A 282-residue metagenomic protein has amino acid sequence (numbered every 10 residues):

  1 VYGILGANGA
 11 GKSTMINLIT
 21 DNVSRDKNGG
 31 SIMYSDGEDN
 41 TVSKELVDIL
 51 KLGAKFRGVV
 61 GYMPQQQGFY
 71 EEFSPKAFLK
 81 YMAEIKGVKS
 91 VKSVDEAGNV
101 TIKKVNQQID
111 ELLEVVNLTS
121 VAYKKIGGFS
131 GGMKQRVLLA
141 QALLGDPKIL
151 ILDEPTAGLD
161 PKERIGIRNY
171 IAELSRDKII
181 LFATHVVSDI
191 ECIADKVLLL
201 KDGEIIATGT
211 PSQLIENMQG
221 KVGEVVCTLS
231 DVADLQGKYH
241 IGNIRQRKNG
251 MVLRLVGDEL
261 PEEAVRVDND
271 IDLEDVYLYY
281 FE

Functional and structural regions predicted by a protein language model:
A7-G11: Walker A (P-loop) phosphate-binding loop of ABC-type ATPase nucleotide-binding domains
T20: Helix-to-loop junction immediately C-terminal to a conserved catalytic motif
S31-K55: ABC ATPase NBD Q-loop/coupling interface
K80, E84-V121: Conserved ABC ATPase "signature" region
L139: Hydrophobic anchor residue at the start of the ABC signature
L150-D153, L159: Catalytic Walker B motif of ABC-type/P-loop ATPase nucleotide-binding domains
N169-R254: ABC transporter nucleotide-binding domain
